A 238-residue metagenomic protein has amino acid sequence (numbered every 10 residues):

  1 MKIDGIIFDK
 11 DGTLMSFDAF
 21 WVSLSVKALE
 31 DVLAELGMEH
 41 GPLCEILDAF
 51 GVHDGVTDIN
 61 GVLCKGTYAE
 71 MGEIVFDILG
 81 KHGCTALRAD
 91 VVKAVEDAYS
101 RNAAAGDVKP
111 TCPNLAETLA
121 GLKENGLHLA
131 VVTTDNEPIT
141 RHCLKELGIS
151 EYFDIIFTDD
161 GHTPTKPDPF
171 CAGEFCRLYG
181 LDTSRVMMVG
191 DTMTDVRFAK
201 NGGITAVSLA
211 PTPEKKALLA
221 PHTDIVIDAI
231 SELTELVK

Functional and structural regions predicted by a protein language model:
M1-I6, A19, A34-E35, A116 (+2 more regions): Asp-based, Mg2+/Mn2+-dependent phosphohydrolase catalytic module
I3-P113, E124: N-terminal helical cap/lid subdomain that shapes the substrate entry/recognition surface in HAD-like hydrolases
T13, T133-D135: Conserved phosphate-coupling serine/threonine residues in phosphotransfer and NTP-handling enzymes
T67, P110, V132, T163-P164 (+1 more regions): Residues that cap or flank secondary-structure elements
